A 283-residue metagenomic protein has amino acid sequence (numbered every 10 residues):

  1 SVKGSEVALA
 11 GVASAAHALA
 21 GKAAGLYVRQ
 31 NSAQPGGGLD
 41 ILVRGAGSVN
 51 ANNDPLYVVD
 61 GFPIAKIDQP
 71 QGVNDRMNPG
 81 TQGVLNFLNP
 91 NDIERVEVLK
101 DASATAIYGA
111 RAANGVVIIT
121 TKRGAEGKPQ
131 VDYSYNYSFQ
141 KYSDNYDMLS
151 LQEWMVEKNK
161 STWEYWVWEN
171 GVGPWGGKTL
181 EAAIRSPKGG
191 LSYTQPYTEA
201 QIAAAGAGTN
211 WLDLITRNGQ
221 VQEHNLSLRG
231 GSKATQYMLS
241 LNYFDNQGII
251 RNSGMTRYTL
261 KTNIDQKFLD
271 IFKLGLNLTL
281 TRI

Functional and structural regions predicted by a protein language model:
S1-K261, Q266-T281: Short, small/polar-rich motifs associated with maturation and membrane association, primarily at protein termini
